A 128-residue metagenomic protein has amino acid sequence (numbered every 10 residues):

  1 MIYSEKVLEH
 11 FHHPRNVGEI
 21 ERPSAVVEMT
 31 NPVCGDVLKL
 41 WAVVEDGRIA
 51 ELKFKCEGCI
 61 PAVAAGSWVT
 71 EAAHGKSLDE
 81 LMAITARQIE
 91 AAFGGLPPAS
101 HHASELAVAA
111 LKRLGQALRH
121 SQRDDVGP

Functional and structural regions predicted by a protein language model:
M1-E21, V26-V27, V37, A50 (+1 more regions): C-terminal binding/interaction regions
N31, D36-D46: Short beta-strand elements
C34, C56-A65, A103: Short, thiol/selenol-centered motifs that function as redox-active sites or metal-ligating centers
V43, G47-R48, L52-P61: A short interface-forming secondary-structure element
P61, A65-K76: Alpha-helical support elements that line or immediately flank enzyme active sites and cofactor-binding pockets
